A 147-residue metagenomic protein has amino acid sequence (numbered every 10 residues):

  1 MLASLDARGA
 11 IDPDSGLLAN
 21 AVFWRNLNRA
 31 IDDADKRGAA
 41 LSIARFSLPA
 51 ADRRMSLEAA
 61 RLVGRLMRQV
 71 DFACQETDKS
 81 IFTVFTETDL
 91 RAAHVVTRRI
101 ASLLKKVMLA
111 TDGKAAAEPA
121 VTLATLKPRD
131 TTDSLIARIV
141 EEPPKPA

Functional and structural regions predicted by a protein language model:
M1-D32, M67: Signal-transducing coiled-coil linker helices
D14, N26-A50: Active-site-proximal structural segments of metal-dependent nucleotidyl cyclase/transferase enzymes
L17, R45, L123: Short aromatic/basic micro-patch
F23, L27, A44, S56-V63 (+2 more regions): Heptad-repeat coiled-coil signal-transmission/dimerization helices
I31, K36, A59-A93, S102 (+1 more regions): Conserved helix-loop-beta segment at the catalytic/binding core of cyclic-nucleotide signaling proteins
A39, R53-E58, R91-V95, L126-A147: Catalytic cores and conserved motifs of cyclic dinucleotide signaling enzymes
S42, Q75-E87, T111-E142: A short glycine-enriched loop-to-beta-strand structural element that forms part of the catalytic core of nucleotide
V96-R99, E118: Structured alpha-helical
